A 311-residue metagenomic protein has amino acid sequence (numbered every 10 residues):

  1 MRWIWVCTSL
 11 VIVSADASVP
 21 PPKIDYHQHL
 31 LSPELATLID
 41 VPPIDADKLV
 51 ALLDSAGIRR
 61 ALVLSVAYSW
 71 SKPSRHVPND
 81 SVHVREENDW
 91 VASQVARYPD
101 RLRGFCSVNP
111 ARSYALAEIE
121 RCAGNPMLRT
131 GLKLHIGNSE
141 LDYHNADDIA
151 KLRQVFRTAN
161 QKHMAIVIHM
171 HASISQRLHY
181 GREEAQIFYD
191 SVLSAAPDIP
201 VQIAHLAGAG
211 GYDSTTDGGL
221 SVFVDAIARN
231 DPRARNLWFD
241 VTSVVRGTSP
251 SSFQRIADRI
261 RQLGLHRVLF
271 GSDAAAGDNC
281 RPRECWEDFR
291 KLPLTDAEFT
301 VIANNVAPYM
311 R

Functional and structural regions predicted by a protein language model:
W3, S14-Y26, L30-R60, L263-L269 (+1 more regions): Mid-to-C-terminal alpha-helical segments outside catalytic/metal-binding sites
K23-Y26, V63-L64, F105-C106, K133 (+3 more regions): Active-site neighborhood of phospho(di)ester-bond hydrolases with catalytic His/Asp-centered motifs
H27, L53, V91, C122 (+4 more regions): Conserved, mostly hydrophobic/aromatic
Q28, D47-H76, R101-N109, T130-G131 (+1 more regions): Divalent metal-dependent hydrolysis catalytic cores, especially in the metallo-beta-lactamase
E34-I44, S69-S71, D80-V84, V108-L116 (+5 more regions): Acidic-and-aromatic substrate-binding clefts and catalytic sites of carbohydrate-active enzymes
A46-V50, N88-V95, I119-E120, L152-F156 (+4 more regions): Generic structural signal for well-ordered alpha-helices, preferentially at hydrophobic/aromatic core positions
R75-Y180: Active-site gating/metal-coordination segments in enzymes
R129-G131, H144-L269: Catalytic pocket-lining loop regions of alpha/beta-barrel enzymes, especially the amidohydrolase/enolase/GH5 lineages
